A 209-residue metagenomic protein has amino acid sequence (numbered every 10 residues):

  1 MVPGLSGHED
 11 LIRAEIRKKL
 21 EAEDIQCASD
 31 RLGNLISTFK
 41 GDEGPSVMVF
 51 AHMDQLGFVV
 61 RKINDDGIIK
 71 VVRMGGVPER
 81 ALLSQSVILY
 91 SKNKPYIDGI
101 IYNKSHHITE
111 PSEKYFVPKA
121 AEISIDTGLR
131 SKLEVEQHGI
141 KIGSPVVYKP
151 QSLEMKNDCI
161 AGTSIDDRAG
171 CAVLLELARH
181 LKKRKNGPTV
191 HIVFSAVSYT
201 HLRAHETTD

Functional and structural regions predicted by a protein language model:
M1-R203, D209: N-terminal hydrophobic/helix-forming segments and targeting peptides
